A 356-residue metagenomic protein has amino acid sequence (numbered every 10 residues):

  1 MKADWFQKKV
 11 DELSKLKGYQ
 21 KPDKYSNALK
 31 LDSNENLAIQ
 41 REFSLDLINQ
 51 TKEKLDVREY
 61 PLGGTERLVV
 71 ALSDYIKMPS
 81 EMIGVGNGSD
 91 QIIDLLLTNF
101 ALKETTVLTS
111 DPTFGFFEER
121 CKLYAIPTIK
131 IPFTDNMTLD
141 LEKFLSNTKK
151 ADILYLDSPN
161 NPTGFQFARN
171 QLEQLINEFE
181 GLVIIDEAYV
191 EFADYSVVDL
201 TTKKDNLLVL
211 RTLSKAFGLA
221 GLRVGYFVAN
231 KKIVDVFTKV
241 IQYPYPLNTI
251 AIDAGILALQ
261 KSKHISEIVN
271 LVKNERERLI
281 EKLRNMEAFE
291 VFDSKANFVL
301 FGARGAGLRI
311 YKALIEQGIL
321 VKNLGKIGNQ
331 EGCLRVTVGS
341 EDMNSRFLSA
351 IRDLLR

Functional and structural regions predicted by a protein language model:
M1-E59, K150: N-terminal "arm"/small-domain region of PLP-dependent enzymes with the aminotransferase-like
E42-F43, A306-K312, M343-R346: Short, conserved charged micro-motifs
G64, N206-N285, F289-F292: PLP-dependent aminotransferase class I/II
E66-T106: Phosphate-binding glycine-rich loop
N99-R120: Conserved PLP-anchoring active-site segment centered on the Schiff-base-forming lysine
I129, D135-E191: Active-site phosphate-binding strand-loop segment of PLP-dependent enzymes
N170, E316-Q317, K326-R356: PLP-dependent enzyme catalytic core of the Aspartate aminotransferase-like
V272-K273, M286-Q317: Conserved PLP-binding catalytic core of the aspartate aminotransferase-like
